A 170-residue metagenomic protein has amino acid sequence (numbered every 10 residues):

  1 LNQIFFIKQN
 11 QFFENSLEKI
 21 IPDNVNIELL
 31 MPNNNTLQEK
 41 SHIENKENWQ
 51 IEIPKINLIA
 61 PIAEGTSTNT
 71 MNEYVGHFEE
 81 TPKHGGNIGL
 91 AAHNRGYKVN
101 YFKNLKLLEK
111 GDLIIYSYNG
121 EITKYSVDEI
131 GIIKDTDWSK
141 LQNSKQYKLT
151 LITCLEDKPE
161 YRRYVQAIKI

Functional and structural regions predicted by a protein language model:
L1-I170: Solvent-exposed, non-transmembrane regions of membrane-associated and secreted proteins
